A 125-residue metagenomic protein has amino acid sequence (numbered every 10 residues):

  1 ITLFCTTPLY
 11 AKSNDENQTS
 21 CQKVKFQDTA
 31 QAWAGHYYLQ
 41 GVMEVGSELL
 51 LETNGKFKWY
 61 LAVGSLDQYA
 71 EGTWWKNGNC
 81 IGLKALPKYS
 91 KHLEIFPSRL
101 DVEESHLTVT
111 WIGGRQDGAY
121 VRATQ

Functional and structural regions predicted by a protein language model:
I1-T6: Bacterial N-terminal signal peptides
L9-Q125: Lipid interaction determinants
